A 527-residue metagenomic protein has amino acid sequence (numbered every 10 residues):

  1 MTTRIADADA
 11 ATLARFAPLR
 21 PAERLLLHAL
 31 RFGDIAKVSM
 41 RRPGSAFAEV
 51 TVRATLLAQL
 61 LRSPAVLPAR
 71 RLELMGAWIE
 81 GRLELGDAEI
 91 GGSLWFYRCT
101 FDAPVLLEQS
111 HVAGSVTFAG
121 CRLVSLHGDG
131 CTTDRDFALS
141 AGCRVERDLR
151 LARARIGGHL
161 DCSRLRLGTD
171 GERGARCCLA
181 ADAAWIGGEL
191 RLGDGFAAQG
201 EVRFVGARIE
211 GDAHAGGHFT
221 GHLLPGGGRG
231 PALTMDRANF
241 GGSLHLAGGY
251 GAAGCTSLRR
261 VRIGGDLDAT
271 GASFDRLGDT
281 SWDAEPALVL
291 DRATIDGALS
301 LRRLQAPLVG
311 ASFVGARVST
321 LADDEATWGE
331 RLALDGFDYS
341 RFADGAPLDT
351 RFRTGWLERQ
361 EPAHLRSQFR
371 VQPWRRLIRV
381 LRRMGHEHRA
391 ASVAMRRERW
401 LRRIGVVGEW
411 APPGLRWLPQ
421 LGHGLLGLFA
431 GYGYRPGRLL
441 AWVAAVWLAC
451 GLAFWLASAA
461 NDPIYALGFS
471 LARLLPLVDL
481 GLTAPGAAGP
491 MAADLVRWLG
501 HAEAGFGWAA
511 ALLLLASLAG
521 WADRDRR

Functional and structural regions predicted by a protein language model:
M1-L421: N-terminal leader/targeting and pre-domain segments
A183, A444-L452, F506-L514: Hydrophobic alpha-helical transmembrane segments of multi-pass integral membrane proteins
H388, G520-R527: Basic, amphipathic N-terminal segments
H388, I404-G408, P436, P485 (+1 more regions): Short, flexible/disordered secondary-structure transition segments
Q420-P436, F454, S458-W508, L513: Pore-loop/selectivity-filter region of tetrameric P-loop cation channels
Y434-A444: Alpha-helical transmembrane segments and their helix-start/interface "positive-inside/aromatic belt" motifs in integral
L439, C450, F454, S458 (+1 more regions): Membrane-water interface at transmembrane helix exits
